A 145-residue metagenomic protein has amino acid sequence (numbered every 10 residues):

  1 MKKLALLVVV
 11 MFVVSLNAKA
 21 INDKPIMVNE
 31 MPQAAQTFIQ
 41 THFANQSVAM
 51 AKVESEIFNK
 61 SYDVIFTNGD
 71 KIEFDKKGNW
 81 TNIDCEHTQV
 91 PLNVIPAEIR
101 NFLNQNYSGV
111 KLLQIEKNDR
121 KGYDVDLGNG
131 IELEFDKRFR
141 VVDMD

Functional and structural regions predicted by a protein language model:
M1-D23, I39: Bacterial Sec-dependent N-terminal signal peptides
I21-D145: Interaction-mediating elements
